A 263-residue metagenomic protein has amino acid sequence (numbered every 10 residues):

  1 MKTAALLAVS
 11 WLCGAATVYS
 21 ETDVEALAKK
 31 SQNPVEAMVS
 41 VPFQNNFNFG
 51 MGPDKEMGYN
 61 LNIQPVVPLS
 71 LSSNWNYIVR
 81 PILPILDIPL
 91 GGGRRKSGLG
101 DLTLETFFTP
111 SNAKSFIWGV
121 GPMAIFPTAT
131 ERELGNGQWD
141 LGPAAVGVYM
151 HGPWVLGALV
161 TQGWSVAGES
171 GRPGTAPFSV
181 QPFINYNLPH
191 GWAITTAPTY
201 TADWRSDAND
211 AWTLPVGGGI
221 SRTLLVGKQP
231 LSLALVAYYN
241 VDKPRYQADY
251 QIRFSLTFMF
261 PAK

Functional and structural regions predicted by a protein language model:
A4-A15: Bacterial N-terminal signal peptides
Y19-K263: Transmembrane beta-barrel domains of Gram-negative outer membranes and organellar outer membranes
